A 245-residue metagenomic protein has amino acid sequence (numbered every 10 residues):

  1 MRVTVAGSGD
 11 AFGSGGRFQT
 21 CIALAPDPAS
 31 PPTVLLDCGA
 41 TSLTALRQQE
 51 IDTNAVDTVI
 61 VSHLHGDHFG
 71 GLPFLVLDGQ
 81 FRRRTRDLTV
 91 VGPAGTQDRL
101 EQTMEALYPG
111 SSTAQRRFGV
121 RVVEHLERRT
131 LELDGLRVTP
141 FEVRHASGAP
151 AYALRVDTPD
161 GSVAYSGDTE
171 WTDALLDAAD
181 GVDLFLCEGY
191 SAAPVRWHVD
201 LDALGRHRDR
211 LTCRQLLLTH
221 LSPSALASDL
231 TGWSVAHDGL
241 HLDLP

Functional and structural regions predicted by a protein language model:
M1-A164, L230-P245: Binuclear metal-dependent hydrolase catalytic cores
L36, S62, G167, C187 (+1 more regions): Active-site flanking residues adjacent to catalytic metal/cofactor-binding acidic residues
A40-T41, R144-S147, T169-T172, S222-S224: Short beta->alpha connector loops
E170-P245: Cap/insert and terminal regions of metallo-dependent hydrolase folds
